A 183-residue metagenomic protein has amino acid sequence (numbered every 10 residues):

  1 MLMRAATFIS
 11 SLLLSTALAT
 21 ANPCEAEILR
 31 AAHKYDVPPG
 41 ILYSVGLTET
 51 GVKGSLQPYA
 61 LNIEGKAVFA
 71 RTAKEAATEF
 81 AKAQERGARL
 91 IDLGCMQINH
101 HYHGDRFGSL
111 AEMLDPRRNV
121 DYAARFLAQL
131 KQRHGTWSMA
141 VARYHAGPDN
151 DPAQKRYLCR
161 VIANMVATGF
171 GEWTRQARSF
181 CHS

Functional and structural regions predicted by a protein language model:
M1-A5: Positively charged n-region of N-terminal signal peptides that target proteins for export
A6-A17: Bacterial N-terminal signal peptides
N22-S183: Catalytic glycan-binding domains that act on GlcNAc-containing polysaccharides
